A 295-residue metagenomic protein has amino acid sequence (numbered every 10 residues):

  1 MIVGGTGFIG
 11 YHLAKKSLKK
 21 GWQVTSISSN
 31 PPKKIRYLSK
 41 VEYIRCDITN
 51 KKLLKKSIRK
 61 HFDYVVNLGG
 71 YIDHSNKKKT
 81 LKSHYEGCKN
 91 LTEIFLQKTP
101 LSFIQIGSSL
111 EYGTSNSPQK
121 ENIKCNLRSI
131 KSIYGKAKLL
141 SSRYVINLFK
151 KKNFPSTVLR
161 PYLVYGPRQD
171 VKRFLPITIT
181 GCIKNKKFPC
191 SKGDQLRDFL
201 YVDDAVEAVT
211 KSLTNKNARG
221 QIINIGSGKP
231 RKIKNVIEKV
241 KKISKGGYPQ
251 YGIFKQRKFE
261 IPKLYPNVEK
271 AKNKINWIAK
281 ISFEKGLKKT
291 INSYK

Functional and structural regions predicted by a protein language model:
M1-K20: N-terminal Rossmann NAD(P)H-binding glycine-rich loop of SDR-like oxidoreductase domains
S39-N50: Rossmann-fold cofactor-recognition segment
I48-S83: NAD(P)H-binding glycine-rich loop region in Rossmannoid oxidoreductase-like domains and their noncatalytic homologs
K60, S75-F103: NAD(P)-cofactor binding segment of oxidoreductase domains
N90-I133: Conserved Rossmann-fold NAD(P)-dependent oxidoreductase catalytic core, especially the SDR/UDP-sugar
E111-Y112, S132-I133, T157-R173: Flexible, glycine-rich beta-alpha linker
S129-T157, I183: Active-site Tyr-X1-5-Lys
C182-K295: C-terminal substrate-binding subdomain of Rossmann-fold SDR/epimerase-dehydratase oxidoreductases
